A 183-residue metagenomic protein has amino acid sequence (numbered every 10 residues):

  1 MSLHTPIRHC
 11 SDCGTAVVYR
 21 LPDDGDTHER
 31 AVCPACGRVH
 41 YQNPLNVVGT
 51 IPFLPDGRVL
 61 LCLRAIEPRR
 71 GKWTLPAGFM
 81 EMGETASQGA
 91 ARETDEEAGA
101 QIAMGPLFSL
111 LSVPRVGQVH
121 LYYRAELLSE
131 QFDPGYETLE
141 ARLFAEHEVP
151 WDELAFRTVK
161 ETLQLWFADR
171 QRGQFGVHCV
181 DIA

Functional and structural regions predicted by a protein language model:
M1-P6, G135-A183: Nudix hydrolase/Nudix homology domain
M1-P68, F79-E96, A100-Q131, R172-A183: N-terminal leader/linker segments that precede catalytic domains of diphosphate-processing enzymes
P22, G71, E153: Short glycine-/acidic-enriched loop or helix-start segments at secondary-structure transitions that form or flank
P68-R69, E137: A short beta-loop-beta micro-motif enriched in histidine and acidic residues
R69-R70, A145: Short, basic/glycine-rich phosphate-binding loops at helix/coil junctions that contact nucleotide phosphates
K72-G78: Conserved acetyl-CoA binding element of GNAT-fold acetyltransferases
W73, A100, R142: Residues that recognize and position ribonucleotide moieties
T74, R115, P134-E137: Short glycine-enriched loop/turn motifs at secondary-structure junctions
